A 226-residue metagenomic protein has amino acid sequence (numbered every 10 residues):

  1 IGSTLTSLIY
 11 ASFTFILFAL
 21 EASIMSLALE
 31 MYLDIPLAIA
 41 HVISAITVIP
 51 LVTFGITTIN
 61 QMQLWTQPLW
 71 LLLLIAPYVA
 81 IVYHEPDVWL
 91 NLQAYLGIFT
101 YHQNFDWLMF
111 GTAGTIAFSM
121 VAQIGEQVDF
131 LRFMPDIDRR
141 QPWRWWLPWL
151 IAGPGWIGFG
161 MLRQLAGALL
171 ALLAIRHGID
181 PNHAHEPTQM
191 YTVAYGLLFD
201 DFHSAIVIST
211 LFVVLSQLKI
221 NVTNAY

Functional and structural regions predicted by a protein language model:
I1-F13, D34-I35, D138, W146-P154 (+1 more regions): Transmembrane-helix boundary/entry motifs in multi-pass membrane transporters
S3-D34, Q217, N221-Y226: Hydrophobic transmembrane alpha-helices that form the core helical bundles of multi-pass secondary transporters
A22-V42, I49, H84-G111, P181-A194: Inter-helical loop and helix-membrane interface segments of multi-pass membrane transporters/permeases
L27-V42, T57-T66, Q189-F199, A205-F212 (+1 more regions): Transmembrane helix-loop boundary segments of multi-pass membrane transporters
I35, T57-N60, V82-L90, A168-D180 (+1 more regions): Transmembrane helix-loop junctions in multipass membrane proteins, especially transporters and channels
I39-H84, Y226: Membrane-interface loop-to-helix entry segments
Y78-E85, I98-A168, H203-V222: Hydrophobic, membrane-embedded alpha-helices of multi-pass small-molecule transporters
D87, I157-V193: Extracellular/periplasmic helix-exit of transmembrane alpha-helices
